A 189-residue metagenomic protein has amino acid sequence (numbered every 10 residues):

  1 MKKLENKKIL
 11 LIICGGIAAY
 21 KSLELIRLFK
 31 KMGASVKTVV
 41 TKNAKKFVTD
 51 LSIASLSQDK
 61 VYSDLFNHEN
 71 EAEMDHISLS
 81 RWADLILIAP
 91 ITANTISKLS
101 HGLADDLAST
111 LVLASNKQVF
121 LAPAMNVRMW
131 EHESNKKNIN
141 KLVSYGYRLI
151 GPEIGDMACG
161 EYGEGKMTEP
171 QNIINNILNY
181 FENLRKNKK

Functional and structural regions predicted by a protein language model:
M1-F120, N126-K189: A cross-family phosphate/adenosyl-ligand binding-site feature
